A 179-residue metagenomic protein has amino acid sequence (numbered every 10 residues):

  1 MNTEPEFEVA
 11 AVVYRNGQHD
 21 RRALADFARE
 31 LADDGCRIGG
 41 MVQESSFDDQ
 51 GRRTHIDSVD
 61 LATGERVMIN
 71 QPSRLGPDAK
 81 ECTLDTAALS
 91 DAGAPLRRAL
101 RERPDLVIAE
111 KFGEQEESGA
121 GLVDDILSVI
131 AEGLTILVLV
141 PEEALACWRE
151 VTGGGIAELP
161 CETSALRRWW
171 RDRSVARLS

Functional and structural regions predicted by a protein language model:
M1-I38: Glycine-rich P-loop/Walker A and Walker A-like loops and their local beta1-loop-alpha1 context in P-loop NTPases
F27-L75: N-terminal phosphate/diphosphate-binding loop that engages ATP/GTP or pyrophosphate donors across diverse enzyme folds
L61-E102: Helix-adjacent hinge/juxtasegments
Q115-L122, W148: Conserved ATPase-coupling elements of RecA-like P-loop NTPase cores
I126-E142: Substrate-engagement module of ASCE P-loop NTPases
E142-I156: Glycine-rich, charge-decorated loop segments at or immediately adjacent to ligand/cofactor-binding or catalytic sites
P160-S179: A charged, well-structured terminal subsegment
